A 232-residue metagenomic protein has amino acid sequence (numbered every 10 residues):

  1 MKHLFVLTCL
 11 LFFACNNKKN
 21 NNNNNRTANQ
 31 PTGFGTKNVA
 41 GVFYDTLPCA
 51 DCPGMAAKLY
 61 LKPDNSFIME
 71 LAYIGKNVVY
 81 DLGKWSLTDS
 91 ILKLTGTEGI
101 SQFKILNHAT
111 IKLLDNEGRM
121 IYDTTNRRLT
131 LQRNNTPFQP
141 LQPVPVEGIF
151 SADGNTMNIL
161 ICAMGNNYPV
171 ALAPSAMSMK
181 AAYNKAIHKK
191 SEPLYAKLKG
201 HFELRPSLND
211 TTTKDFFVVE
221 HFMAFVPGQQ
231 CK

Functional and structural regions predicted by a protein language model:
M1-L4: Positively charged n-region of N-terminal signal peptides that target proteins for export
F12-A14: C-terminal motif of bacterial Sec signal peptides marking the signal peptidase cleavage site
N17-Y80, T95-G154, C162-A163, N167 (+3 more regions): Lipid interaction determinants
N166-A186: Beta-strand/loop nucleic-acid-binding surfaces
K180-K199: Short nucleic-acid-contacting surface segments enriched for D/E, G, S/T with interspersed K/R
